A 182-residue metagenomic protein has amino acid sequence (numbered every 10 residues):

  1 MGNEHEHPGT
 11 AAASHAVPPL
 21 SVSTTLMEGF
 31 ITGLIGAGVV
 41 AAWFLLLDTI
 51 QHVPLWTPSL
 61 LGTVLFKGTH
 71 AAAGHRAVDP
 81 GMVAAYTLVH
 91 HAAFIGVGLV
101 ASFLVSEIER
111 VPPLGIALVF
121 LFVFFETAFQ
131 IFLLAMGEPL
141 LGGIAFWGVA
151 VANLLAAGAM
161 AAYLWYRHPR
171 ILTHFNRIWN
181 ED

Functional and structural regions predicted by a protein language model:
G2-E4, G96-L99, A152-R167: Hydrophobic cores of alpha-helical transmembrane segments in multi-pass inner/ER membrane proteins, independent
L20-P54: N-terminal signal-anchor transmembrane alpha helix
A37-A41, F122-L134: Aromatic-anchored segments of alpha-helical transmembrane domains
Q51-A77: Membrane-interface interhelical connector segments
H75-A93: Individual transmembrane alpha-helix segments
V105-E126: Internal alpha-helical transmembrane segments of multi-pass membrane proteins
E138-A152: Non-cytosolic membrane-interface motifs at loop->transmembrane helix junctions
I171-D182: Short, highly charged, low-complexity non-transmembrane loops/tails of multi-pass membrane proteins
